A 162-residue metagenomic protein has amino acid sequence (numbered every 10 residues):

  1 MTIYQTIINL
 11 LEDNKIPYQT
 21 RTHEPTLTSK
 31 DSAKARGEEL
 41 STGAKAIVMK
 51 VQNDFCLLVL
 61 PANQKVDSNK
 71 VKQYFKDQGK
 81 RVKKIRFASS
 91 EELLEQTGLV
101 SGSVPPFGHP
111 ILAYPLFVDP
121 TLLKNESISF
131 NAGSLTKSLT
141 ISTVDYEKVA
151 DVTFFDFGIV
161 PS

Functional and structural regions predicted by a protein language model:
M1-S162: Extended, low-hydrophobicity, polar/charged segments
